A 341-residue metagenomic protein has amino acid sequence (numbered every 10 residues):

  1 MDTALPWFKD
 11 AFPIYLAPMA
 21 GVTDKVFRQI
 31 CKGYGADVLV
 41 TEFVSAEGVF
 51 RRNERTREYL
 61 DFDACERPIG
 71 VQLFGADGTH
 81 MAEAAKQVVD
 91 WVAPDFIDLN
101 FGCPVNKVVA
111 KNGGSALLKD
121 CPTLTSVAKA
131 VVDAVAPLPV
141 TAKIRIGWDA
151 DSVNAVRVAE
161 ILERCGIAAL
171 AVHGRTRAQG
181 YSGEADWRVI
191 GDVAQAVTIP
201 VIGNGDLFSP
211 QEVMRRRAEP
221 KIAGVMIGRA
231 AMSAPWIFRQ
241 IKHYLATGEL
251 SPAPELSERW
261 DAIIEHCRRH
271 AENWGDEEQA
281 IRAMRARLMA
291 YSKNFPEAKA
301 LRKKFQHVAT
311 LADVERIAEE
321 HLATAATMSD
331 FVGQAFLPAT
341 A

Functional and structural regions predicted by a protein language model:
M1-D10, M19-D95: Glycine-rich, positively charged N-terminal anion/phosphate-binding segment
M1-Y15, A20, K25-V26, P139 (+5 more regions): Alpha/beta catalytic cores of nucleotide-metabolism and tRNA/nucleoside-modifying enzymes
M19-G21, V44-A46, F74-A76, G102-P104 (+4 more regions): Active-site beta-loop-alpha junctions enriched in small/polar residues
L39-V40, G70-Q72, D98, T141 (+2 more regions): Conserved beta-strand positions in the central sheet of alpha/beta enzyme cores
A82-G113, C121-I199: Alpha/beta enzyme core
D120-V127, A262-I263, M284: Hydrophobic alpha-helical membrane-association signature
